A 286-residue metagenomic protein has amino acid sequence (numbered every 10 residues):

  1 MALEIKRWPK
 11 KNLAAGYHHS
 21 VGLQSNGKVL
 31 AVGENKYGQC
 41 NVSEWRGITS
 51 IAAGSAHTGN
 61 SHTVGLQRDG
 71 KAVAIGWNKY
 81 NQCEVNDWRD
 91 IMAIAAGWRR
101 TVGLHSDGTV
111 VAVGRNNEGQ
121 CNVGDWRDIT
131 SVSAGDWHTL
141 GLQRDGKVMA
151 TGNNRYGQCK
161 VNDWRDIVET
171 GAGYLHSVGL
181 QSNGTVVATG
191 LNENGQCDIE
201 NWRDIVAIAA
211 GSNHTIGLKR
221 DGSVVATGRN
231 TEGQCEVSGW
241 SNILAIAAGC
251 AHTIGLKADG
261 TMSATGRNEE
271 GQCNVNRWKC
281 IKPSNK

Functional and structural regions predicted by a protein language model:
M1-K36, V42, N60, A74 (+2 more regions): An edge-strand/N-cap motif at the start of beta-rich repeat modules
I5, V42-W45, V85-D87, V123-D125 (+3 more regions): Surface loop/turn motifs at the tips and blade-to-blade linkers of beta-strand repeat domains
P9, G16-Y17, G47, G59-N60 (+10 more regions): Beta-rich catalytic cores
H19-G22, A31, H62-G65, A74 (+10 more regions): Conserved core positions of repeat-based scaffolds
T253-K286: Blade-level signature of beta-propeller repeat domains, shared across WD40, Kelch, NHL, RCC1 and BNR/Asp-box propellers
